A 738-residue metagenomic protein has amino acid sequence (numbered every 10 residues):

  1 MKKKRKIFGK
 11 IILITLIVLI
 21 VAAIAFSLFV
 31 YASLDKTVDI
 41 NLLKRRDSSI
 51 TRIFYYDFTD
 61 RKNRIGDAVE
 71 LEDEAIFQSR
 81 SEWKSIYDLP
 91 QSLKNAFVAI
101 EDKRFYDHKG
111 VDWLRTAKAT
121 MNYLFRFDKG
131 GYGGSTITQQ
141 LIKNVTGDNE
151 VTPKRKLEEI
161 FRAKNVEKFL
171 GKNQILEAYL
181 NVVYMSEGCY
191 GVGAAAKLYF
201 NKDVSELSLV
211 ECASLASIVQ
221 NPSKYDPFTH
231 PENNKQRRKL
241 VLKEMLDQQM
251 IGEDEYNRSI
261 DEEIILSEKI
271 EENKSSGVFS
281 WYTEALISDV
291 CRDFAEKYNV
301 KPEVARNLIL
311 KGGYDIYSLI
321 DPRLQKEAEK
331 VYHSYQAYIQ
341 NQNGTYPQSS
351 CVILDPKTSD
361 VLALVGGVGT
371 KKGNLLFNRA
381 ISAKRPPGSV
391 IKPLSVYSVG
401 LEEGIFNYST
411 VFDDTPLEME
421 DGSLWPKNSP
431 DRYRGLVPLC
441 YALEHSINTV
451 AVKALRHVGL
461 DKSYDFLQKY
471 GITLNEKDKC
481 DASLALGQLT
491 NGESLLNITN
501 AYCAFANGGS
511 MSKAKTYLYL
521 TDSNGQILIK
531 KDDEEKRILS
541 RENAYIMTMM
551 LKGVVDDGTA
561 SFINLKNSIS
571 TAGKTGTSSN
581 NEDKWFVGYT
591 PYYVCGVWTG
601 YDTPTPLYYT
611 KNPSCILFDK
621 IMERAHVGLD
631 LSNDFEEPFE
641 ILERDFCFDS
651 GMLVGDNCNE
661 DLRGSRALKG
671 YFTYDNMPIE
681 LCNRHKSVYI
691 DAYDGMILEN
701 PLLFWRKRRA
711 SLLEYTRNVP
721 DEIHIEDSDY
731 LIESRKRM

Functional and structural regions predicted by a protein language model:
K2-H333, A337, V361-L362: Juxtamembrane regions of bacterial inner-membrane/periplasmic proteins, predominantly the peptidoglycan biogenesis
T15, S318-N341, C351-I353, L364 (+2 more regions): A penicillin-recognizing enzyme superfamily signal
S81-I86, P347-Q348, G373-L394, Y408-V411 (+2 more regions): Short active-site loop at a secondary-structure junction that contains or immediately precedes the catalytic residue(s)
N95-V98, M245, A328, S359 (+6 more regions): Active-site SXXK
Y106-T116, Y190-G193, G252-E255, F377 (+3 more regions): Short, well-structured active-site flanking segments
F125-V151, E272-S275, F406-S463, D522-G553: Conserved catalytic neighborhood of penicillin-recognizing serine enzymes
L424-N428, G459-N500, K513: Mid-domain, small-residue-enriched loop/turn segments at the edges of structured enzyme/sensor domains
R644-M738: Low-complexity, Gly/Ser/Thr/Pro-rich intrinsically disordered linker/tail segments
